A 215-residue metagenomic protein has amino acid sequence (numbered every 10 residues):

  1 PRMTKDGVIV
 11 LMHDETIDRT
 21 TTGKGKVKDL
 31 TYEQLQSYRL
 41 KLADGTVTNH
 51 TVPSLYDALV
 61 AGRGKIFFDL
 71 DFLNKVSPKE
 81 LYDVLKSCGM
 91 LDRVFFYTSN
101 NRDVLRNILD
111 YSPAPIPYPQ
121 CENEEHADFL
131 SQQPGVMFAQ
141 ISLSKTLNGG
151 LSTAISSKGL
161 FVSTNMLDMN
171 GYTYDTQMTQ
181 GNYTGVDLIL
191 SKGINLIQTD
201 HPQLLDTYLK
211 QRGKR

Functional and structural regions predicted by a protein language model:
P1, S37, S54, S77 (+9 more regions): Generic serine detector
P1-V8: Short acidic, Gly/Ser-rich segments with clustered Asp/Glu that frequently serve as metal-coordination loops in enzyme
T4, T20-T21, T199: Ser/Thr-centric signal marking residues that sit in or immediately flank functional binding/regulatory motifs
K5, N74, T98, L143 (+1 more regions): Residues that line or immediately flank small-molecule/substrate-binding pockets and catalytic motifs
D6, R19, S77-P78, G171-T173 (+1 more regions): Short catalytic/ligand-binding loop motif for oxyanion handling, primarily in non-cytosolic enzymes, centered on
V8, H13-P115, C121-N123: Metal-dependent phosphodiesterase/phospholipase catalytic core, i.e., the His/Asp/Glu-rich active-site region
P119-C121, A127-R215: C-terminal active-site rim and adjoining tail of enzyme catalytic domains
